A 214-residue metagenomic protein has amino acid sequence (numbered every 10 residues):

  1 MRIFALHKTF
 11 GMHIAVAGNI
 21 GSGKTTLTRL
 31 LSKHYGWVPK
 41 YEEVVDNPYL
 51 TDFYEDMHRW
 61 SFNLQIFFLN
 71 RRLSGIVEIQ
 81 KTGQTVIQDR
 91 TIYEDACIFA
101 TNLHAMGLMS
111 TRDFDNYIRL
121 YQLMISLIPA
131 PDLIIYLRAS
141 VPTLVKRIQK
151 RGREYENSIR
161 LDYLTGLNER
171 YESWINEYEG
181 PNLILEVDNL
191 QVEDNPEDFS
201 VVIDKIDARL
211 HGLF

Functional and structural regions predicted by a protein language model:
V16: Hydrophobic anchor at the beta1->P-loop junction of P-loop NTPases
N19: P-loop (Walker A) phosphate-binding loop of NTP-binding proteins
K24: Conserved lysine of the Walker
K33-R71: Conserved substrate/cofactor phosphate-moiety recognition/catalytic segment in nucleotide-dependent phosphotransferases
W60, L64-I128: Glycine-rich phosphate-binding loop used to anchor ATP phosphates in small-molecule kinases, encompassing both
I98-E172: A glycine- and Lys/Arg-enriched "phosphate-lid" helix/loop adjacent to the NTP-binding pocket of small-molecule kinases
V145-F214: NTP-dependent small-molecule kinase module
